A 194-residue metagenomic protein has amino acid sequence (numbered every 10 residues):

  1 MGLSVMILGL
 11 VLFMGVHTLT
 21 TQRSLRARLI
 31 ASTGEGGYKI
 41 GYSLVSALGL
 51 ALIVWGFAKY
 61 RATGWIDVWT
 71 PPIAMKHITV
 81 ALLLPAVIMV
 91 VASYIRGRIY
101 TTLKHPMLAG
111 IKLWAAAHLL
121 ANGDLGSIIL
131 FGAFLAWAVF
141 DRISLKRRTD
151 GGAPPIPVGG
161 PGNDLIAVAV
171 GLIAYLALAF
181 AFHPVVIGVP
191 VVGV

Functional and structural regions predicted by a protein language model:
M1-K104, A109-V194: Membrane-anchoring alpha-helices and their flanking helix-loop junctions
